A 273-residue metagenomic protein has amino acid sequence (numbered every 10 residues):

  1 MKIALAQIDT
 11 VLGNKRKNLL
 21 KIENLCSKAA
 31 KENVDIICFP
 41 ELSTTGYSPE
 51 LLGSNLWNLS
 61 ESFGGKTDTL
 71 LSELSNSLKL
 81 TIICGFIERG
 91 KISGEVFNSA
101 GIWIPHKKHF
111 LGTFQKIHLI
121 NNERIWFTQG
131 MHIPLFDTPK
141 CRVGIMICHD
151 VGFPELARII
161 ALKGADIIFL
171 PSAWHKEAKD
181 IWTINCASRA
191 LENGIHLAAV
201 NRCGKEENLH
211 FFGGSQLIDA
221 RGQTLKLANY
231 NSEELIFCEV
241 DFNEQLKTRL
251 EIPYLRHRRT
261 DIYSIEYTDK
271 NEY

Functional and structural regions predicted by a protein language model:
M1-L5: Extreme N-terminal starter segment of soluble prokaryotic enzymes
Q7-G13: Short polar catalytic/cofactor-binding loops
K15, E23-P105, H175-I195: Cys-nucleophile CN-hydrolase/nitrilase-fold catalytic domain and related Cys-dependent amidase chemistry that acts on
K17-C26, F153-R158: Short, acidic/polar
F63-I83, G152-L235: CN hydrolase (nitrilase-like) catalytic-core segments centered on the catalytic cysteine and neighboring Lys/Glu
G90-K163, K176-I184, S188, K247 (+2 more regions): Active-site catalytic loop in hydrolytic enzyme cores
L135, R202-Y273: C-terminal beta-strand edge segments of enzyme domains
